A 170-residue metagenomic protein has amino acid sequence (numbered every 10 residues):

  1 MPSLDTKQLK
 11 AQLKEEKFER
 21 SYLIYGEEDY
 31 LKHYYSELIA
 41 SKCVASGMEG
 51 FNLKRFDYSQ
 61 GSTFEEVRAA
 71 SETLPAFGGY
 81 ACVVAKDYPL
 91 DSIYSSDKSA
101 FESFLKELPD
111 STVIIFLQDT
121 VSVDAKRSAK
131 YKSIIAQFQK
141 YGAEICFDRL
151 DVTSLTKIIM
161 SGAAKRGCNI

Functional and structural regions predicted by a protein language model:
M1-I170: Conserved beta/loop motifs at nucleotide-recognition and modification sites
